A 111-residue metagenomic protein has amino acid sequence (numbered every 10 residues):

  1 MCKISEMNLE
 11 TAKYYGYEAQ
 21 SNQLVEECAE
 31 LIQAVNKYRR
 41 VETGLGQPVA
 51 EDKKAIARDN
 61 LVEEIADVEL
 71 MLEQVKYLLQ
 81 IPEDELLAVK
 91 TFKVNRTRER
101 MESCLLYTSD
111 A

Functional and structural regions predicted by a protein language model:
M1-E42: Extended low-complexity intrinsically disordered regions
Y14, E18, E51, A55-R58: Active-site oxyanion-binding pockets that recognize sulfate/phosphate
L24, C28, A55-Q80: An amphipathic alpha-helical micro-motif enriched in hydrophobic residues with embedded/adjacent acidic residues
I32-V35, E69-L72, K76, R98-M101: A structural signal for well-ordered alpha-helices, especially hydrophobic packing surfaces of coiled-coils
R39-A55: Acidic interhelical loop/turn segments
E83-L86: A short alpha/beta connector and helix-capping loop motif
Y107-A111: Conserved small/polar residues in nucleotide/adenosyl-binding loops
